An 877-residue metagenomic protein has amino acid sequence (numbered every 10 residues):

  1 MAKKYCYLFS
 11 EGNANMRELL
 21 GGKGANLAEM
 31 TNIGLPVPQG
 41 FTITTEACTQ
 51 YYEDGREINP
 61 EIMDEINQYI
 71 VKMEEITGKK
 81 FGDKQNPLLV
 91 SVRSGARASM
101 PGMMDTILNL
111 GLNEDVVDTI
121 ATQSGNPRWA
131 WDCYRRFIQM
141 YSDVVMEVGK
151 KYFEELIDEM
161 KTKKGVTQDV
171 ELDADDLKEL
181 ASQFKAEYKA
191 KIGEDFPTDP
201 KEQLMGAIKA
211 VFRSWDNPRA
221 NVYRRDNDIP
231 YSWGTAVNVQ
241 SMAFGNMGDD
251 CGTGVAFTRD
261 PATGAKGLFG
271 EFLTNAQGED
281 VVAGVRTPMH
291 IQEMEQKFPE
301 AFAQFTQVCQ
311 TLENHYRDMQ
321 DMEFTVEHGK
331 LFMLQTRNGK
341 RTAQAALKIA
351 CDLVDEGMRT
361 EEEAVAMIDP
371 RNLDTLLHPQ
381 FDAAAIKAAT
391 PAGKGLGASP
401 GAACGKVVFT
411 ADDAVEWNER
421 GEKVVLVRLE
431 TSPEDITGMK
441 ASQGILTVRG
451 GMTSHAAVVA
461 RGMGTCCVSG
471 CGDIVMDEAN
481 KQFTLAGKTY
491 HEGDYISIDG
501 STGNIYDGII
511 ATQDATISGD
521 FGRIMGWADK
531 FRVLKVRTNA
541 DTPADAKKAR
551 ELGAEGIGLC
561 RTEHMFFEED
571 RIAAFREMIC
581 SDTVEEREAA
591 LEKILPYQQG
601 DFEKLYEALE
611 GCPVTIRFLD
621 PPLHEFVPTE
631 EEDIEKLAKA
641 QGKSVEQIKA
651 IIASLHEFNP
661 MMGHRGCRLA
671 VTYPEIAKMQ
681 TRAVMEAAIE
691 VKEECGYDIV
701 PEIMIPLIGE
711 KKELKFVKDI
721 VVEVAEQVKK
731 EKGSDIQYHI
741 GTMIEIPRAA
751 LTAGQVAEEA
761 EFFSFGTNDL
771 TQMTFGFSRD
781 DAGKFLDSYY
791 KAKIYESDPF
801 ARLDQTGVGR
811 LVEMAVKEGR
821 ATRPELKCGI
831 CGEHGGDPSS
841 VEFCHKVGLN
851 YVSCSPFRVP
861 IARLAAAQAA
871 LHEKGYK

Functional and structural regions predicted by a protein language model:
M1-A388, E416, E422-V425, S432-T437 (+11 more regions): Nucleotide/phosphate-binding sheet-loop regions of phosphoryl- and nucleotidyl-transfer enzymes
N13-M16, S399-A441, V808-P824: C-terminal accessory/binding modules appended to enzymatic or scaffolding proteins
F41, V448-G450, S469-G472, C560 (+2 more regions): Short beta->alpha connector loops at strand-helix junctions that form conserved, small/polar/Pro-enriched
N67, R224-I229, V365-W417, E422-V424 (+7 more regions): Long, charged amphipathic helices and adjacent flexible linkers at domain junctions
R93, I517, W527-K877: Conserved alpha/beta-domain cores
N238, V408, V425-V427, L446 (+3 more regions): Structural motif
K330-F332, L429-K440, G444-L446, M452-V458 (+8 more regions): Glycine-rich phosphate/ribose-binding loops and adjacent secondary-structure elements that form binding surfaces
